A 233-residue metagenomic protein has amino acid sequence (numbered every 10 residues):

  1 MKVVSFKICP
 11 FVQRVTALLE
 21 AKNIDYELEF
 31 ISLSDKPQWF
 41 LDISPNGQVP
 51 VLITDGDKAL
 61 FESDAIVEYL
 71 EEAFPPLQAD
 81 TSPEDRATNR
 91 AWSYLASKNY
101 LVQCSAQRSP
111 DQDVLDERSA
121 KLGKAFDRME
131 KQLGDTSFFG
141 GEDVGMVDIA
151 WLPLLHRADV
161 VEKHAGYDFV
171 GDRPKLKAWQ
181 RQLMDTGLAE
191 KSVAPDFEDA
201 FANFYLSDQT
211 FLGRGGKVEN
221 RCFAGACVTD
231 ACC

Functional and structural regions predicted by a protein language model:
M1-F139, D208-C233: GST-like domain detector, emphasizing the conserved glutathione-binding G-site in the N-terminal thioredoxin-like
R14, A91, L95, R128 (+3 more regions): Alpha-helical scaffold segments in carbohydrate-active enzymes
D64, A87-R90, D148, L152 (+1 more regions): Non-catalytic, well-ordered alpha-helical scaffold segments
S82-P83, Q112-A120, H164-W179: Short alpha-helical "patches" and their helix-cap loops
S105-R108, R157-H164, A189: Amphipathic C-terminal alpha-helical segment
K131-E142, G187-V193: Surface-exposed helix-capping loop/turn segments at secondary-structure junctions
G141-H164, K175, L183: GST superfamily/GST-like fold recognition
G166-F204: A contiguous, mid-protein "functional segment" used to position or interact with cofactors/ions or partner subunits
